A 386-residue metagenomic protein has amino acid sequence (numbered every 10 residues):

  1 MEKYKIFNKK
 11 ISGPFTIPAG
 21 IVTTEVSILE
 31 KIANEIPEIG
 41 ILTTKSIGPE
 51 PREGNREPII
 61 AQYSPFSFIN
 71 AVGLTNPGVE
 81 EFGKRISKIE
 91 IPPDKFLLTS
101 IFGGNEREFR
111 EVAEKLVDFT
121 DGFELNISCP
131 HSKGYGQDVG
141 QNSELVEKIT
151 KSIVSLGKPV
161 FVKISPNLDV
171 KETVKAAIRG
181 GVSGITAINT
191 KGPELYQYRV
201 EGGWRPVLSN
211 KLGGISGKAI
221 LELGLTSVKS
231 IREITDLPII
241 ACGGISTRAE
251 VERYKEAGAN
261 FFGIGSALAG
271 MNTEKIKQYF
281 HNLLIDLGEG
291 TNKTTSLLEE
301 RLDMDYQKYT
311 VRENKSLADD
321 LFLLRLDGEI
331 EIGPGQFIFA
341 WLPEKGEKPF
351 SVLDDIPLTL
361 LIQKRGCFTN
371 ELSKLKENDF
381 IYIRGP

Functional and structural regions predicted by a protein language model:
M1-L97, G103-G104, Q278, L283: N-terminal capping/small domains of soluble enzymes
F15-A19, G40-T44, L97-I101, F123-L125 (+4 more regions): Hydrophobic faces of well-ordered beta-strands that scaffold small-molecule active sites in alpha/beta enzyme cores
V26-N34, R107-V117, L168-G180, V228 (+2 more regions): Catalytic cores of alpha/beta
L29, V79, G83-S87, F109-E114 (+5 more regions): Generic structural signal for well-ordered alpha-helices, preferentially at hydrophobic/aromatic core positions
T44-P49, N126-K133, G184-E194, G244-I245 (+1 more regions): Glycine-rich phosphate-binding active-site loops on the catalytic face of alpha/beta enzymes
G54-P65, Y196-G213, K255-E256, N260-N292: C-terminal helical cap(s) of enzyme catalytic domains, especially alpha/beta-barrels
F68-A71, N76, P130-E144, T173-L237 (+1 more regions): Glycine/Thr-rich beta-alpha phosphate-binding loop at enzyme active sites
Y306-Y382: Ferredoxin-reductase
